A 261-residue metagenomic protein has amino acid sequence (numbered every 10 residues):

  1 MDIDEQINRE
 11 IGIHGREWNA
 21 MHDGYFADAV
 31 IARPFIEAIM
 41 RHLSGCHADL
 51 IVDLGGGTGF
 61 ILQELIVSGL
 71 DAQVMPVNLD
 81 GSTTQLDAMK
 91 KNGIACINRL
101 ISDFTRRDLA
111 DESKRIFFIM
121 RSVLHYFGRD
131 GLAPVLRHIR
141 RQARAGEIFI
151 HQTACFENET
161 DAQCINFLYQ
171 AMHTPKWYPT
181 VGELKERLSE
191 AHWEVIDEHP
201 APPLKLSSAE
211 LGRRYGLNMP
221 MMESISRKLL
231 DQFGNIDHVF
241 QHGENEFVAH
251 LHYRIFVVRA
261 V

Functional and structural regions predicted by a protein language model:
M1-S44: Conserved class I S-adenosyl-L-methionine
T58-T105: Class I SAM-dependent methyltransferase SAM/SAH-binding core
F118-I119: A conserved beta-strand element that flanks and buttresses the S-adenosyl-L-methionine
A133-A145: A short glycine-rich, Lys/Arg-flanked "PGG" loop and its adjoining helix->strand segment in the class I
G146-T153: Conserved beta-strand signature within the Rossmann-like core of class I S-adenosyl-L-methionine
A154-T174: Short, glycine-/aromatic-enriched active-site segment of Class I SAM-dependent methyltransferases
K176-H192: Short alpha-helix
D197-V261: Conserved Class I S-adenosyl-L-methionine
